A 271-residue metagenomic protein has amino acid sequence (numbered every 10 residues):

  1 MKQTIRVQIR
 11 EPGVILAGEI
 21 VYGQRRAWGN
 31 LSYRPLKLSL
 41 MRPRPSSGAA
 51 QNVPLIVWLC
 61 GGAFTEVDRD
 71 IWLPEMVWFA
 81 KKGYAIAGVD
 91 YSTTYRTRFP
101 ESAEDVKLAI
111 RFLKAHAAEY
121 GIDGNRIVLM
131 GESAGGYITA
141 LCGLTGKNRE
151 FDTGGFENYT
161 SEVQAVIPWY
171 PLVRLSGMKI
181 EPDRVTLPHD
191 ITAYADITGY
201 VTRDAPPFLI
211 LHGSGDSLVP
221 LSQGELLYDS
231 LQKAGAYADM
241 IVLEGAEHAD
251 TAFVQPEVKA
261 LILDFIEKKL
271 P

Functional and structural regions predicted by a protein language model:
M1-A50: N-terminal cap/lid segment of alpha/beta-hydrolase-fold proteins
V7-P12, R25, V163-Y200, P206: Mobile cap/lid helix-loop segments that gate and shape the active-site cleft of serine hydrolases
A50-G62: Short beta-strand element of the alpha/beta-hydrolase
L59-G61, L113, H212: The conserved beta1-alpha1 loop
R69-G88: Short amphipathic alpha-helix adjacent to the substrate-entry channel of hydrolases
L108-I180: Primarily recognizes the serine-hydrolase "nucleophile elbow" in alpha/beta-hydrolase and SGNH/GDSL folds
I210-H212, D216: Short beta-strand/loop motif that positions the catalytic acidic residue of the alpha/beta-hydrolase fold
L221, E225-P271: C-terminal catalytic histidine-bearing segment of alpha/beta-hydrolase fold enzymes
